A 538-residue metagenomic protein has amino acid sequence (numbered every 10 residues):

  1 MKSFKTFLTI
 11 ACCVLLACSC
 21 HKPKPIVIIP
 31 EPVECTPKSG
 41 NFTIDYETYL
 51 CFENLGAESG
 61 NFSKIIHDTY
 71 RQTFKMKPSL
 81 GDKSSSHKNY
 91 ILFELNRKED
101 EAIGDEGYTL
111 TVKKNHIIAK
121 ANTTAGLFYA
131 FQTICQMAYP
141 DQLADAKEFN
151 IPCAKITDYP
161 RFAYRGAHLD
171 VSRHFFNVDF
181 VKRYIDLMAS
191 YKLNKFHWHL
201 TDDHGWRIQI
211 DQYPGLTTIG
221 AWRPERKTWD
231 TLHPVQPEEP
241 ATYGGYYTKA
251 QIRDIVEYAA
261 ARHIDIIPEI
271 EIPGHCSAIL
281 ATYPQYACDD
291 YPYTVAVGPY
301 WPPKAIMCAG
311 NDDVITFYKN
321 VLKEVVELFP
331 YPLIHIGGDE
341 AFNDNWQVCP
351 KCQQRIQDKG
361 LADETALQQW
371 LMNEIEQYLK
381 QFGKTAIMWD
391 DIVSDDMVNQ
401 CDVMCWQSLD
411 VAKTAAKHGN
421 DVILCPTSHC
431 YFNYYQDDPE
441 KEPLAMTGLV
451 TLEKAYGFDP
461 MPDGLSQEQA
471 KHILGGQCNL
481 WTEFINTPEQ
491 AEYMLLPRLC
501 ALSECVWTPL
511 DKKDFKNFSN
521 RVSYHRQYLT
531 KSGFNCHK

Functional and structural regions predicted by a protein language model:
M1-P25: Bacterial Sec-dependent N-terminal signal peptides
C20-F162, Q490, V506-H537: Contiguous, structured surface segment used for ligand recognition
E58-S59, F175-N177, D203-Q209, P273-I279 (+6 more regions): Flexible loop/turn segments at secondary-structure boundaries
T69, D100-L333, E374, Y378 (+1 more regions): Feature activates predominantly on carbohydrate-active enzymes
L80-K83, I270, M388-S394: Acidic carboxylate-rich catalytic motifs and surrounding loops in phosphoryl-/glycosyl-chemistry enzymes
I279-Q285, A296-C401, W406-T414: Active-site neighborhood of glycoside hydrolase catalytic domains
A386-D391, D396-C401, Q407-K538: Flexible, acidic glycine-rich loops studded with aromatic residues
